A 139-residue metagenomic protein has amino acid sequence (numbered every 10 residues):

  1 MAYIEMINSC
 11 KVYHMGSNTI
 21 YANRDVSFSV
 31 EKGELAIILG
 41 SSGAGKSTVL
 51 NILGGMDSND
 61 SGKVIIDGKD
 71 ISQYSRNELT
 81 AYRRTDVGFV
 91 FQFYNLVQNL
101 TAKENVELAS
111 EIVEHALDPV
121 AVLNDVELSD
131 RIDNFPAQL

Functional and structural regions predicted by a protein language model:
S17-I20, I71-G88: ABC ATPase NBD coupling module
L39-S41: The feature captures the beta-strand-to-loop junction immediately N-terminal to the Walker
G54: Helix-to-loop junction immediately C-terminal to a conserved catalytic motif
G62-D70: Conserved ABC transporter NBD signature motif
K69-D70, H115-R131: Conserved ABC ATPase "signature" region
E78, N134-L139: Conserved ABC ATPase signature
Q98-A109: Short coil-to-helix segment of the ABC ATPase nucleotide-binding domain corresponding to the Q-loop/switch region
